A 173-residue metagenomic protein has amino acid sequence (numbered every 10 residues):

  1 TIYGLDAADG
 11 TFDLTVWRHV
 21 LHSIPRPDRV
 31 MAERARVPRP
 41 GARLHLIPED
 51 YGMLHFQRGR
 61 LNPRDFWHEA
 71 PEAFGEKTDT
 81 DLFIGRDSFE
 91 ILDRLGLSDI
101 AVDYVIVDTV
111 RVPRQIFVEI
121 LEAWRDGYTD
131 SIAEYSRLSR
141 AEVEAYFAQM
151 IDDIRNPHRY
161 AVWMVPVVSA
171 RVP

Functional and structural regions predicted by a protein language model:
Y3-T15: A short acidic, Gly/Pro-enriched loop at the edge of an enzyme's catalytic core that lines a small-molecule cofactor
G4, H22, Y51: Active-site micro-motifs of SAM-dependent methyltransferase domains
T11, P40, G96-S98: Short loop/turn motifs at secondary-structure junctions
D13-D28: A short SAM/SAH-binding and catalytic strip from SAM-dependent methyltransferases
D28-R43: A short glycine-rich, Lys/Arg-flanked "PGG" loop and its adjoining helix->strand segment in the class I
H45-R114: Conserved catalytic/acceptor-binding region of the Class I
L95-S98, Q115, W163-P173: Core SAM-dependent methyltransferase catalytic element
A101-Y160: C-terminal helical/coil "lid" or tail adjacent to the Rossmann-like core of SAM-dependent
